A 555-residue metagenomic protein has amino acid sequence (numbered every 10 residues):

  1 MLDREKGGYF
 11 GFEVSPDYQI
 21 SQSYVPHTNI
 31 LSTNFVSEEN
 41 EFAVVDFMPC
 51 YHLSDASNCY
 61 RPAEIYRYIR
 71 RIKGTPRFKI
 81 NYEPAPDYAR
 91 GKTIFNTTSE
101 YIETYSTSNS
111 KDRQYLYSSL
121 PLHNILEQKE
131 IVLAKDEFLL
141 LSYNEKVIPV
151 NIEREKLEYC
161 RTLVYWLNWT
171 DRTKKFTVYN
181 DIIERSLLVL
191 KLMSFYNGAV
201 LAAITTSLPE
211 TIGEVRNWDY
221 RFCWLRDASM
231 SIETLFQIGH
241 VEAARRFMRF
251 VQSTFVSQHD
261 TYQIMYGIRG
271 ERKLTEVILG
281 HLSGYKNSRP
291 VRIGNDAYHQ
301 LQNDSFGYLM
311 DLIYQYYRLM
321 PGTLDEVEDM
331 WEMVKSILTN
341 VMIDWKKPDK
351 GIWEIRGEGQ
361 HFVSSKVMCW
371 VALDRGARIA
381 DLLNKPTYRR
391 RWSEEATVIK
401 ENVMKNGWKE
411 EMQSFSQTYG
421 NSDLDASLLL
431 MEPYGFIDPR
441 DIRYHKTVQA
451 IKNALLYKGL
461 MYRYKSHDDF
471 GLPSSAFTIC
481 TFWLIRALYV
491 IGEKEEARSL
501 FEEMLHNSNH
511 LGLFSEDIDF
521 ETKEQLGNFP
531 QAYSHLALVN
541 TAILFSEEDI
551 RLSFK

Functional and structural regions predicted by a protein language model:
M1-K555: Acidic, mature catalytic/reactive cores of soluble proteins
